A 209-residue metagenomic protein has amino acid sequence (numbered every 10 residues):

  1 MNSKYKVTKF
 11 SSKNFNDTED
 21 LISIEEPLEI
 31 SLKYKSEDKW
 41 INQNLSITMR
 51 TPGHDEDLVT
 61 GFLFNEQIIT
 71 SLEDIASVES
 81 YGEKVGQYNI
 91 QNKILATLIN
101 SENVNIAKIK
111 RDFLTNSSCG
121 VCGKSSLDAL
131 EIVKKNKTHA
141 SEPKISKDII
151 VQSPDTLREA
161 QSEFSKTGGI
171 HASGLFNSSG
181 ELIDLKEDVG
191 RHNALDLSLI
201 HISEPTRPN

Functional and structural regions predicted by a protein language model:
M1-S173, N177-S178, L182-L185: Intrinsically disordered, low-complexity regions enriched in acidic/Ser/Thr/Pro/Gln residues
D55, R191-H192, N209: Alpha-helix N-cap/helix-start and coil->helix boundary motif
I183-V189, S203: Glycine-rich phosphate-binding "P-loop"
R191-I200: A short, polar/charged loop-to-alpha-helix boundary motif
I200-N209: Single conserved hydrophobic/aromatic residue that forms the stacking wall/gate of nucleotide- or nucleobase-binding
